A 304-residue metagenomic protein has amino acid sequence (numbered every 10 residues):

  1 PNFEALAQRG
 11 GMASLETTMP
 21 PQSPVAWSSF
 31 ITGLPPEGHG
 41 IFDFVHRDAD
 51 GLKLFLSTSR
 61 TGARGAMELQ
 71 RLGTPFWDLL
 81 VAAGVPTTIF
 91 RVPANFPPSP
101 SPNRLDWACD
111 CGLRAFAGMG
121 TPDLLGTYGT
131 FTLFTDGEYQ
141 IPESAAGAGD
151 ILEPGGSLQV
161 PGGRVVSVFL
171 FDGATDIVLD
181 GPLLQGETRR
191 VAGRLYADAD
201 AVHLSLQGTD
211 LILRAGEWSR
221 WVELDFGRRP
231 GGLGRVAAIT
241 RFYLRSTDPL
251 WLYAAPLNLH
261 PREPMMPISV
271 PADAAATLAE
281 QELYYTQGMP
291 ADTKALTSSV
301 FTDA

Functional and structural regions predicted by a protein language model:
N2-S29, G33-G38, T88: Short, structured active-site-proximal loop/turn typified by the sulfatase FGly-forming signature C/S-X-P-X-R
L34-A304: His/Asp/Glu-rich, glycine-adjacent segments that coordinate divalent cations and/or stabilize oxyanion chemistry on
